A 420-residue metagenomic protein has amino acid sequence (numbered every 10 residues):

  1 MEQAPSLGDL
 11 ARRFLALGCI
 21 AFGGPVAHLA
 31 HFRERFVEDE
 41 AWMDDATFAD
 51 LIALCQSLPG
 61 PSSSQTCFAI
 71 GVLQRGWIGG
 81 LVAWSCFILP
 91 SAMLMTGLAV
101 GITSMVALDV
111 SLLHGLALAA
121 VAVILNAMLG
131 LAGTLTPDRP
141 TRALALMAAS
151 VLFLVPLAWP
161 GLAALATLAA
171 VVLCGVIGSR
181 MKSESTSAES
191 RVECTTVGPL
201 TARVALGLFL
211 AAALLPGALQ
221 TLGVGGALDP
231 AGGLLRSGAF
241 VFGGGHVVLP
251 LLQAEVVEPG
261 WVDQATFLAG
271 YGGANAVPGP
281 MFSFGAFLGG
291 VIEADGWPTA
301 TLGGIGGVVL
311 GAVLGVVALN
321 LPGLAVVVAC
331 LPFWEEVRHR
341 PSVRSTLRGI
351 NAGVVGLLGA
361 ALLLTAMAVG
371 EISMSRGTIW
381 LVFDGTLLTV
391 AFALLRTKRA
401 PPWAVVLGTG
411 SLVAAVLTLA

Functional and structural regions predicted by a protein language model:
M1-L58, A69-V277, M281-A420: Multi-pass membrane proteins that catalyze or facilitate reactions on polyprenyl-/lipid-phosphate substrates and their
P59, S63: Di-metal (Zn2+ and/or Mg2+/Mn2+) metal-binding site signature of metallo-dependent hydrolases with the MBL/beta-CASP
